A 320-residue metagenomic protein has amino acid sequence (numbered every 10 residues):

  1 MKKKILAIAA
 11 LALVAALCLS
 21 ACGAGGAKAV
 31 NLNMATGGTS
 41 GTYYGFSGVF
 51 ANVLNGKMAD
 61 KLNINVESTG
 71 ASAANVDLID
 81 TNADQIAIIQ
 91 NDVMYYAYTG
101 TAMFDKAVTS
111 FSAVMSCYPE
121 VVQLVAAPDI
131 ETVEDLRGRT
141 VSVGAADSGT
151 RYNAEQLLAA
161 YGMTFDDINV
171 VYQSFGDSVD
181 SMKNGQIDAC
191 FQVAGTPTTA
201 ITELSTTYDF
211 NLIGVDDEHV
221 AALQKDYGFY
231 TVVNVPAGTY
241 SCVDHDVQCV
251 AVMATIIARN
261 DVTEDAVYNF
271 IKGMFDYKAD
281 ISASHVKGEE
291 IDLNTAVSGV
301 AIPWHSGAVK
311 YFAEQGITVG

Functional and structural regions predicted by a protein language model:
M1-L32, G320: Short, low-complexity disordered leader/linker segments with a strong preference for bacterial N-terminal type II
K28-Q90, Y96: N-terminal (or domain-start) structured segment
A29, A59-K61, A71, T81 (+4 more regions): Extracytoplasmic
A29-K57, P119-N184, S298, I302-G307: Bilobed "Venus flytrap"/periplasmic-binding protein-like clamshell domains and structurally analogous long
A51-A59, D80-D84, T99, D129 (+6 more regions): Sec-exported extracytoplasmic/periplasmic mature domains
T81-Y118, G195-T198: Acidic, polar ligand-binding/catalytic clefts
N91-V93, G100-M103, D129, F165-I256 (+1 more regions): Pocket-lining segment of extracytoplasmic ligand-binding domains
D177, K183-N184, A194-L212, E218-F229 (+1 more regions): An extracytoplasmic/periplasmic, membrane-proximal ligand-sensing/linker region
